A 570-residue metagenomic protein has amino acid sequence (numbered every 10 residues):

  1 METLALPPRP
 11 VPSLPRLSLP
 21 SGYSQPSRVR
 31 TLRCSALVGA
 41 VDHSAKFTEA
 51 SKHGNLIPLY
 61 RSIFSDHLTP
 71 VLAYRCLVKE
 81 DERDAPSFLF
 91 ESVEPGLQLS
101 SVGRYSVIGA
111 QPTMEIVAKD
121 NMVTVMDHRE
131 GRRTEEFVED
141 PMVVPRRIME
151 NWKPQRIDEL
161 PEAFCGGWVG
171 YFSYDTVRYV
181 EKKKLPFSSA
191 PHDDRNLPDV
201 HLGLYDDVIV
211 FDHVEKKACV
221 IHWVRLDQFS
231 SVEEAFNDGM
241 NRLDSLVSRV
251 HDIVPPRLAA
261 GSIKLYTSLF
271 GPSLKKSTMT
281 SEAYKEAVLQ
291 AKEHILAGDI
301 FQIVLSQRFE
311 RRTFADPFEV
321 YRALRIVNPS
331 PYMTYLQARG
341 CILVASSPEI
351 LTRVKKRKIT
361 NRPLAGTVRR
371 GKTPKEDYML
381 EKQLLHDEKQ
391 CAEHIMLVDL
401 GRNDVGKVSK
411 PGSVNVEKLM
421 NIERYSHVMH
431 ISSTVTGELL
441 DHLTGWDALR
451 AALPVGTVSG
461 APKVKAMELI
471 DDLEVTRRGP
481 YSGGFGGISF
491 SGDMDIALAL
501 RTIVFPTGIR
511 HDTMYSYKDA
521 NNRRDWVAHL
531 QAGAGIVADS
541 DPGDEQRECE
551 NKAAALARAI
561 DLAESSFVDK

Functional and structural regions predicted by a protein language model:
E2-K570: Extended alpha-helical targeting/anchoring segments, especially N-terminal organellar/secretory targeting helices
